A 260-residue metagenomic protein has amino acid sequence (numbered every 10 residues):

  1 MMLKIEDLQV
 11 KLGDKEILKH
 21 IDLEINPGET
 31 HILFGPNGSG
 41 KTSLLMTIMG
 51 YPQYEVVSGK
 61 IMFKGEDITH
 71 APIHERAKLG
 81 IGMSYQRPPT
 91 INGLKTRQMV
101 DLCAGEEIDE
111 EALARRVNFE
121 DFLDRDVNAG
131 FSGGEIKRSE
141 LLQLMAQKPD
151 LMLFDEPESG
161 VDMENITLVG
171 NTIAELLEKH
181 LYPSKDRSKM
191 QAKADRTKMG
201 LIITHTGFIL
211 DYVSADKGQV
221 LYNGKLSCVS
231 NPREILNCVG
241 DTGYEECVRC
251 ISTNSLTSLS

Functional and structural regions predicted by a protein language model:
L3-I5, I17-H20: Conserved structural motif at the start of ABC-family nucleotide-binding domains
F34-P36: The feature captures the beta-strand-to-loop junction immediately N-terminal to the Walker
V57, D67-G82, V239-G240: ABC ATPase NBD coupling module
V57-E66, A114: Conserved ABC transporter NBD signature motif
M83-R87, G93-D109: Q-loop/switch helix immediately C-terminal to the Walker
I108-D126: Conserved ABC ATPase "signature" region
L153-P157, D162-E164: Walker B catalytic motif
K217, L221, K225-C250: Conserved beta-strand-loop-alpha-helix hinge in the C-terminal portion of ABC ATPase nucleotide-binding domains
